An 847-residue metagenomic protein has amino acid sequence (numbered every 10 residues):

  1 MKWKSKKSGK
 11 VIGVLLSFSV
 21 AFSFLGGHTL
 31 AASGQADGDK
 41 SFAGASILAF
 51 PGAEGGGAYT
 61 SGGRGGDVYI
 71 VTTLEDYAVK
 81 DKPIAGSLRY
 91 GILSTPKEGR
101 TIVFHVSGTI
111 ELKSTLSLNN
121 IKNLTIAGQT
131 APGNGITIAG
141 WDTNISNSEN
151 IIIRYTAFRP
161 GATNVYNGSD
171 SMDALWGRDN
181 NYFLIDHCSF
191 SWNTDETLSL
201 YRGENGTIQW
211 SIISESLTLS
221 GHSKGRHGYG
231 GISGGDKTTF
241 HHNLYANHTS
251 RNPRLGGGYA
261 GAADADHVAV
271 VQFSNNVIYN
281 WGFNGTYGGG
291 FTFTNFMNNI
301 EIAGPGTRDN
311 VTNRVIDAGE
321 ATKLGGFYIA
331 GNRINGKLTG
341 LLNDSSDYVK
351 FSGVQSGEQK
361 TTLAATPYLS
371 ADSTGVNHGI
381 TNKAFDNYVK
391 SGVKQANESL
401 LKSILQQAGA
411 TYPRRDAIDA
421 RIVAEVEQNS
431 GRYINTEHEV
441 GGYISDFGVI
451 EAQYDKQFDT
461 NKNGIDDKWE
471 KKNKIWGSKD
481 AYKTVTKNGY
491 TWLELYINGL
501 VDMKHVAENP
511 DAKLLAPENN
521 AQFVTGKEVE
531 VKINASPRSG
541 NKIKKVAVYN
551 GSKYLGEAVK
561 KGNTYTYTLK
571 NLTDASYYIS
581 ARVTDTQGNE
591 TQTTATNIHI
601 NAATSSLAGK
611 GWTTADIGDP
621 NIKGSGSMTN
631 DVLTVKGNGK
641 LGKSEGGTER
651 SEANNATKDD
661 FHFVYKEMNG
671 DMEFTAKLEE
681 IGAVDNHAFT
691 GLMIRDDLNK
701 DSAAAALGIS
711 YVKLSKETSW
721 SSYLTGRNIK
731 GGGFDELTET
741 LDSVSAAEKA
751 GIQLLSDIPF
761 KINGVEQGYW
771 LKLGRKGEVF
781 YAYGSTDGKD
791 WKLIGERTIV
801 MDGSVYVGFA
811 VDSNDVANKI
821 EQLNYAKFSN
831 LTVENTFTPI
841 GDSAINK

Functional and structural regions predicted by a protein language model:
L74-Y90, K97-L124, P132-I138: N-terminal extracellular ligand-recognition/capping segment immediately after the signal peptide
T109-K237: Right-handed parallel beta-helix
I126-A127, I151-I153, F183-D186, G206-S211 (+5 more regions): All-beta strand scaffolds that present successive hydrophobic residues in beta-strands
R254, Y259, V270-Y443: Extracellular beta-rich repeat passengers
G442-N509: Extracellular calcium-associated, cysteine-rich motifs in secreted modular proteins
P510-A603, L793-G795: Long, low-complexity serine/threonine/glycine- and acidic-rich segments characteristic of extracellular
A602-K847: Extracellular glycan-recognition regions
